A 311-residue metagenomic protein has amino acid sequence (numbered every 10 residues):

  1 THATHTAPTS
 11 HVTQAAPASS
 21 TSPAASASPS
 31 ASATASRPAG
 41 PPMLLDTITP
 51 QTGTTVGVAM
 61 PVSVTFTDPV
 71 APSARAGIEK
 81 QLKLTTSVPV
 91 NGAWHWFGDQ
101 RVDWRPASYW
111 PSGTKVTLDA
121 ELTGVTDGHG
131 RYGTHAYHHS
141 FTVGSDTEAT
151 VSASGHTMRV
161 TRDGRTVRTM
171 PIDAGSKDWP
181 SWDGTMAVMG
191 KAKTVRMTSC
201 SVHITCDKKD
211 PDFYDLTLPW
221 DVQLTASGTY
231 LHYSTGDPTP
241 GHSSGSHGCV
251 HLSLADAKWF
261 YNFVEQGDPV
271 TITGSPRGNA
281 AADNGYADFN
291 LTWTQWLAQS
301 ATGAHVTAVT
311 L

Functional and structural regions predicted by a protein language model:
T1-D146: Acidic, low-complexity Ser/Thr/Gly/Pro-rich repeat segments typical of extracellular/periplasmic and surface-exposed
L44, V58-V62, K80, Q100-V102 (+11 more regions): Envelope-exposed proteins and targeting segments
T55, Y109, W179-P180, F263: Residue-level "contact hotspot" at macromolecular interaction interfaces
T65, P69, S73, T161 (+4 more regions): Structured segments of extracytoplasmic/periplasmic soluble domains in secreted or envelope-associated proteins
T67-P69, S87, D99, A107-Y109 (+10 more regions): Solvent-exposed coil/turn segments that connect beta secondary-structure elements in extracytoplasmic/periplasmic
R131, H135-T239: Gly/Pro-biased beta-strand-loop elements
D146, D183, S201-L311: Exported/periplasmic cell-wall-interacting domains
